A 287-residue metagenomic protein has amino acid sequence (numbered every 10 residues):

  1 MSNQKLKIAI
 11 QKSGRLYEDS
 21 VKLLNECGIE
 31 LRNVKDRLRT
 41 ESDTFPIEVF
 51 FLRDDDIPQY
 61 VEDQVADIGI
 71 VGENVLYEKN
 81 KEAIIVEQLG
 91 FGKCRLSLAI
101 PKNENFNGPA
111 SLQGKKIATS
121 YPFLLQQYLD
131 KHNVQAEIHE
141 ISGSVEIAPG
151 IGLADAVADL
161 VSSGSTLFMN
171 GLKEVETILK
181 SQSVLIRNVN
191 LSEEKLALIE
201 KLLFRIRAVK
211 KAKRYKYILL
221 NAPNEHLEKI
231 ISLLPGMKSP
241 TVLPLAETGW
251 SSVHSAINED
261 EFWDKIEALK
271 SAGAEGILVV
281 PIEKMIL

Functional and structural regions predicted by a protein language model:
S2-P46, V71-I84, L89-R95, N103-L287: Small-molecule-sensing regulatory modules
E48-V65: Short, structured active-site "lid" loops
